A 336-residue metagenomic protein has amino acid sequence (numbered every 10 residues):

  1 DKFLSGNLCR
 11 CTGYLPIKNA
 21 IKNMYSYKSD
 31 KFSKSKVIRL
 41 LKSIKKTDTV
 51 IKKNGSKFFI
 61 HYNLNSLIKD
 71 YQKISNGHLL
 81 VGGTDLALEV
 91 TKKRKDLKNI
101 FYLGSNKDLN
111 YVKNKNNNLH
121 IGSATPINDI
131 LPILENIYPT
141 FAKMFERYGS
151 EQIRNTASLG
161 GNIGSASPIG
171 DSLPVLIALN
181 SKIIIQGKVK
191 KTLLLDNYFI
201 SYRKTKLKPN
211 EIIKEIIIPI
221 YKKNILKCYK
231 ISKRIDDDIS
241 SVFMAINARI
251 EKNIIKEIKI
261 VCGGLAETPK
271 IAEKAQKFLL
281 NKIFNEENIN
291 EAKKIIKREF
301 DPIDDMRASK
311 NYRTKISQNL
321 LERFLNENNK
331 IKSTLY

Functional and structural regions predicted by a protein language model:
D1-Y336: C-terminal structural segment of proteins
